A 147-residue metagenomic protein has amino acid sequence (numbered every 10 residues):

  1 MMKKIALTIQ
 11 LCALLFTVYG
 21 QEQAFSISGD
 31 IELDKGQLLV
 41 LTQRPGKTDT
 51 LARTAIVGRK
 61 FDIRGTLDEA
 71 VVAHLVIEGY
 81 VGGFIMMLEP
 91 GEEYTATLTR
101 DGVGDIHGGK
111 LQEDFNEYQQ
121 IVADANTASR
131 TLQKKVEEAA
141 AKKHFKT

Functional and structural regions predicted by a protein language model:
M1-S26: Bacterial Sec-dependent N-terminal signal peptides
Q21-T147: A non-transmembrane, solvent-exposed segment enriched in polar/low-complexity residues
